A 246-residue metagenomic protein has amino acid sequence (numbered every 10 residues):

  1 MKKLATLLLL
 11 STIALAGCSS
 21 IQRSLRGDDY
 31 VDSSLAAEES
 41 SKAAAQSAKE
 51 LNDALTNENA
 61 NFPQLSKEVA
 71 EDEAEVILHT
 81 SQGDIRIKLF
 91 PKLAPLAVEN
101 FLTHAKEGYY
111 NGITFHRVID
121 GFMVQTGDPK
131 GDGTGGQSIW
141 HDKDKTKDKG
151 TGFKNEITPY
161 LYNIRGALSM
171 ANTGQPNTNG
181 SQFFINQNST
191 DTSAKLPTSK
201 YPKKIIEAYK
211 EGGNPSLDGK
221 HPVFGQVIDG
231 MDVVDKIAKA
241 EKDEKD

Functional and structural regions predicted by a protein language model:
A5-L7, C18-D246: Cyclophilin-like peptidyl-prolyl cis-trans isomerases
